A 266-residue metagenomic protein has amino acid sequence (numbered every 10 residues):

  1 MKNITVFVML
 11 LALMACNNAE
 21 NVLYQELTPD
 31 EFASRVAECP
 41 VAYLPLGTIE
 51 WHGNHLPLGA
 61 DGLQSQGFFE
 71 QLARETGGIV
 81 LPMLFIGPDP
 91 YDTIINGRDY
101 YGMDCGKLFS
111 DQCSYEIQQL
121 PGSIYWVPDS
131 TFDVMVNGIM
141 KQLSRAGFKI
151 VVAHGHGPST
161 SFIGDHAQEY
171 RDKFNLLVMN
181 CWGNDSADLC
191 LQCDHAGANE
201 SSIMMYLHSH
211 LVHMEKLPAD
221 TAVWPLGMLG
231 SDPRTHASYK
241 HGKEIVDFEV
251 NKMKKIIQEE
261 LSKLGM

Functional and structural regions predicted by a protein language model:
M1-K2, V223: Short linear, low-complexity motifs centered on an aromatic residue
K2-V8: Sec-dependent signal peptide recognition, specifically the positively charged N-region followed immediately by
M9-N21: Bacterial Sec-dependent signal peptides at the C-terminal "C-region" and cleavage site
A19-M266: Extended, histidine- and acidic-residue-enriched regions that form the cofactor-binding/catalytic faces
